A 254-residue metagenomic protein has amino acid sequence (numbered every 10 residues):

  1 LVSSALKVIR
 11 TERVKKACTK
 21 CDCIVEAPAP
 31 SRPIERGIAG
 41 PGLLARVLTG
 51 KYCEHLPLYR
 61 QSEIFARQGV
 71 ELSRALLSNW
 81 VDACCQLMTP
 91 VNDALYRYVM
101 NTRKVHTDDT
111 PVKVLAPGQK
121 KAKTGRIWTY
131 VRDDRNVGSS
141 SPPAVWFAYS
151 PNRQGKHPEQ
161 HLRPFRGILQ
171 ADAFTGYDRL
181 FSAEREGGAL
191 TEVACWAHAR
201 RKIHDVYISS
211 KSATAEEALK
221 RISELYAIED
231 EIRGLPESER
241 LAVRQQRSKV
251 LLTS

Functional and structural regions predicted by a protein language model:
L1-I9: Short recognition patches in nucleic-acid-associated and regulatory proteins
V8, E12-A17, D22-S254: Catalytic center-proximal scaffold of phosphoryl-transfer enzymes
